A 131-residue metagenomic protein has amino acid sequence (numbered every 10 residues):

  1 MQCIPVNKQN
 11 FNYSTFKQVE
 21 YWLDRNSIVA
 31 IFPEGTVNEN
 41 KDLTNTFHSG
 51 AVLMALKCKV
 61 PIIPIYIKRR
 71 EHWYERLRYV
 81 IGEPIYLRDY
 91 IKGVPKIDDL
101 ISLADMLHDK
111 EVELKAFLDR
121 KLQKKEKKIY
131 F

Functional and structural regions predicted by a protein language model:
M1-F11, Q18, H72: Catalytic core of membrane glycerolipid acyltransferases/transacylases, capturing the structured, soluble-facing
S14-F131: Non-catalytic C-terminal accessory region of glycerolipid acyltransferases and related lyso-lipid remodeling enzymes
